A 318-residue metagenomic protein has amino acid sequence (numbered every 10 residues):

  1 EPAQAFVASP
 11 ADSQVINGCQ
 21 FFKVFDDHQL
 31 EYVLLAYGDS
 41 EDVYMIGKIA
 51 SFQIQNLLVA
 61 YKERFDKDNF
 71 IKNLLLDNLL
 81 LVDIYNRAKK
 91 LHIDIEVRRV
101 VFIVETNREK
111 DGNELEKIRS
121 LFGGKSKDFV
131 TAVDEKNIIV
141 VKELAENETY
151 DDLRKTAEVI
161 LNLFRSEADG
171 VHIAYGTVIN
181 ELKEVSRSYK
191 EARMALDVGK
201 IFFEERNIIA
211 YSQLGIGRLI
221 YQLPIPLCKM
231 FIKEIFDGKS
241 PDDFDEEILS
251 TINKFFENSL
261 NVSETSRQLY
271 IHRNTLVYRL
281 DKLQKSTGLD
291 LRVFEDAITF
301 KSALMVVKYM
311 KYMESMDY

Functional and structural regions predicted by a protein language model:
E1-G18, I103: Structured interaction and signal-relay segments at domain junctions
P2-S9, F25, L35-A36, S40-V43: N-terminal accessory interaction module
S13-V33: A short beta-strand signature within small-molecule sensing/ligand-binding domains used in signal transduction
H28-Q29, D66, V140: Acidic/polar active-site rim loop that often engages polyanionic ligands
Y32-E41, A145, G176: Short beta-strand-to-loop transition segments that serve as allosteric relay/switch motifs in sensory/regulatory domains
D39-N86: Juxtadomain coupling helices with adjacent low-complexity linkers
L81-Y318: Cytosolic nucleotide-utilizing catalytic cores of signal-transduction proteins
